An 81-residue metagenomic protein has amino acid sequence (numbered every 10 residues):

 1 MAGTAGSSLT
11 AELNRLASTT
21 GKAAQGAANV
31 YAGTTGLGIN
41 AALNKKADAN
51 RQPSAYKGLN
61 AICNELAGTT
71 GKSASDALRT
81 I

Functional and structural regions predicted by a protein language model:
A2-K45, A49-N50, A55-L66, T70-I81: Composition-driven recognition of long, low-complexity, acid-poor segments enriched in small hydrophobic and small
